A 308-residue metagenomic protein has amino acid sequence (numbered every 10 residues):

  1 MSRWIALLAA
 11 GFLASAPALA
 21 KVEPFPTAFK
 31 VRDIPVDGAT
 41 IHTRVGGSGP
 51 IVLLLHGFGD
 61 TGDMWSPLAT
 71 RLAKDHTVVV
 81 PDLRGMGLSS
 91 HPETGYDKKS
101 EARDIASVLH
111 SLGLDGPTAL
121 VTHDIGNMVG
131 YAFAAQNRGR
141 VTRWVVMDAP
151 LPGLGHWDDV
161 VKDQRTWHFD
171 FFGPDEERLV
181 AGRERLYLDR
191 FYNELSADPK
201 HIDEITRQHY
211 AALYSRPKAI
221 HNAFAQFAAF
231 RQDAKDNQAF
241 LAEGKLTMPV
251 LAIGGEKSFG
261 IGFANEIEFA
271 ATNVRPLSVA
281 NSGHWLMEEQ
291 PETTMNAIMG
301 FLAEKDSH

Functional and structural regions predicted by a protein language model:
M1-I5: Bacterial N-terminal signal peptides that target proteins for export
A6-S15: Bacterial N-terminal signal peptides
A16-A20: Sec/Tat signal peptide C-region and signal peptidase I cleavage site
K21-K30, A39-I41, I51, V79 (+5 more regions): Flexible "cap/lid" subdomain of the alpha/beta-hydrolase fold that forms the substrate-access gate
V45-L88: Conserved HGGG/HGGXW glycine-rich cap/lid loop of the alpha/beta-hydrolase fold
S282-P291, M295: Catalytic histidine-centered segment of alpha/beta-hydrolase-like enzymes
